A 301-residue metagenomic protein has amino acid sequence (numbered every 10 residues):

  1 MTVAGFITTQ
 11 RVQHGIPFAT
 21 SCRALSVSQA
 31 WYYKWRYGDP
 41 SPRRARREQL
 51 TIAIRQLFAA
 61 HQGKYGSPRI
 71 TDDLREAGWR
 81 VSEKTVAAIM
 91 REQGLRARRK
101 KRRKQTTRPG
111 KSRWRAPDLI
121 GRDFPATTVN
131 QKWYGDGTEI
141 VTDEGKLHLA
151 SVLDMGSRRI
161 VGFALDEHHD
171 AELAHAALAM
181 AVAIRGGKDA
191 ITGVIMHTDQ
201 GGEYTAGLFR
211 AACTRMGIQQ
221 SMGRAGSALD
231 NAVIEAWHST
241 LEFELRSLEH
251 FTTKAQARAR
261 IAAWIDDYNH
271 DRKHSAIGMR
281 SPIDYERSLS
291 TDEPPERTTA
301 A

Functional and structural regions predicted by a protein language model:
M1-A301: Charged DNA-binding/catalytic regions of mobile-element recombinases
